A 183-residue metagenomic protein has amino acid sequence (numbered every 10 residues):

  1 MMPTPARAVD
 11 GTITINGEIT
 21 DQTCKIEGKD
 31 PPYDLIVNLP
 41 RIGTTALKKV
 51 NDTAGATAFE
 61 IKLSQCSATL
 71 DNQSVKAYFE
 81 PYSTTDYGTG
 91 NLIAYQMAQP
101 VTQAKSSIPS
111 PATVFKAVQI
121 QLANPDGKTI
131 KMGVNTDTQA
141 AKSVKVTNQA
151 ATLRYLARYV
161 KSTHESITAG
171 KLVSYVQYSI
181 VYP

Functional and structural regions predicted by a protein language model:
P5-P183: Mature extracellular/passenger domains of Gram-negative fimbrial/pilin and adhesin proteins
